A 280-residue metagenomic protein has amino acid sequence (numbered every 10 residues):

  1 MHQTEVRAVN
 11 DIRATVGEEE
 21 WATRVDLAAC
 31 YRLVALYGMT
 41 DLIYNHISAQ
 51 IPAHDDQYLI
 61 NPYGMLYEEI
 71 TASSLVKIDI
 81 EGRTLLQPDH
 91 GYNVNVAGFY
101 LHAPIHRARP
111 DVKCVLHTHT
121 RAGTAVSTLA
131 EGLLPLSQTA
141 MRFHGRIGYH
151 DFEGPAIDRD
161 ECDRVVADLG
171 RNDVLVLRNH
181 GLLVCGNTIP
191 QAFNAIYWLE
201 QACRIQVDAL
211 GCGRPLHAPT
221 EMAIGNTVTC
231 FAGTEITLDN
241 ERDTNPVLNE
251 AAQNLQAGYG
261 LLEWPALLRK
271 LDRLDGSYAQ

Functional and structural regions predicted by a protein language model:
H2-W21, L27, L183-Q280: A conserved C-terminal secondary-structure "cap"
R13, G17, R24-C114, G123-P135 (+1 more regions): An anion-binding catalytic pocket shared by soluble metabolic enzymes
Y31-V34, G38, R109, A130 (+6 more regions): Structural signal for hydrophobic packing residues in well-ordered secondary-structure cores of soluble enzyme domains
C114-L116, L175: Short aromatic-hydrophobic micro-motifs that form the base-stacking/packing surface for donor nucleotide recognition
H117-R121, H180: Histidine-centered divalent metal-coordination motifs
R121-E161: Class I SAM-dependent methyltransferase SAM-binding "motif I" and its flanking Rossmann-like core
I147-G213: A contiguous pocket-lining binding segment that forms or flanks enzyme active sites
